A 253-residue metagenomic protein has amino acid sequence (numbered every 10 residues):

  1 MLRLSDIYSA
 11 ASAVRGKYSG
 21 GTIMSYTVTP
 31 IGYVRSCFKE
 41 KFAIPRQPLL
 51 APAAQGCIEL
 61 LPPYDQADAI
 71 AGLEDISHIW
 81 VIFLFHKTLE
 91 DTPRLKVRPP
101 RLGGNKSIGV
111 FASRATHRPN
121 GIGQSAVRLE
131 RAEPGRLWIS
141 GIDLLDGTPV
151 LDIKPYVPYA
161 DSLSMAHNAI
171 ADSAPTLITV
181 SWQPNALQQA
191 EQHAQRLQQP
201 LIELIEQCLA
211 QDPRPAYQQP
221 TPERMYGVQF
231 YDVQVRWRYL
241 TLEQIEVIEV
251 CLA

Functional and structural regions predicted by a protein language model:
M1-G20: N-terminal amphipathic/basic-hydrophobic helices that include classical n-h-c signal peptides and signal-anchor
L4, Y8, I23-A67, L73-D75 (+2 more regions): Arg/Lys-rich, positively charged N-terminal/basic patches that mediate binding to nucleic acids
S25-P30, H117-A126, Y231: Short coil-to-beta-strand transition motifs
R35, V127-E130: Conserved positions in beta-strands of structured domains
A69-G123, Q211, Y217-T221: Active-site-adjacent substructure of cysteine-protease-like catalytic cores
A132-P158, V250-A253: Short solvent-exposed strand/turn elements
I202-V228: A conserved acidic, glycine/proline-rich C-terminal tail/linker
L240-A253: Enriched for short, Lys/Arg-rich terminal
